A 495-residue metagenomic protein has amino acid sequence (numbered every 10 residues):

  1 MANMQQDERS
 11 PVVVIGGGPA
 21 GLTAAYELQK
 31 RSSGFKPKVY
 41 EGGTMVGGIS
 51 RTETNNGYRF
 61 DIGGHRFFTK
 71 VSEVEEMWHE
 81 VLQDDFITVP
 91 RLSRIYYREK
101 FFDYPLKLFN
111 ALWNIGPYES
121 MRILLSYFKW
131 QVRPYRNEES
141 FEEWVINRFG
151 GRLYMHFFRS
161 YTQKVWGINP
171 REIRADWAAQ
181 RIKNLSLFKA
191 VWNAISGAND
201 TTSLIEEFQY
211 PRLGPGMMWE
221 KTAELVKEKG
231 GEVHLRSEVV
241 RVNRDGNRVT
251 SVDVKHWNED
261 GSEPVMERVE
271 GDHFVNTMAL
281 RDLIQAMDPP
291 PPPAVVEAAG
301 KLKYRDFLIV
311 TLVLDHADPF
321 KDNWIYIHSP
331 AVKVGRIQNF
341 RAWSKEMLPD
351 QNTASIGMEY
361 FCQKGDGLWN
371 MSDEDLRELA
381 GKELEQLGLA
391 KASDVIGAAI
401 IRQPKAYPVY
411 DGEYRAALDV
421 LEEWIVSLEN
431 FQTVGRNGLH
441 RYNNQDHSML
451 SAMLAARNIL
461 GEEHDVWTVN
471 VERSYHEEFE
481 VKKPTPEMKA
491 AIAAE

Functional and structural regions predicted by a protein language model:
M4-A20: Beta1/beta-strand and adjacent pyrophosphate-binding region of the FAD-binding site in flavoprotein oxidoreductases
A20, M45, R281: Conserved Rossmann-like nucleotide-cofactor binding loop
Q29-T54: Glycine-rich FAD pyrophosphate-binding loop
N56-R133: Dinucleotide-binding Rossmann-like beta1-alpha1 core, especially the glycine-rich loop that anchors the ADP
E73-Y104, R148-M155, L225-L235, V240-S251: Feature captures the FAD/FMN-dependent oxidoreductase FAD-binding
G116, M121-V242, T250, W257: Active-site/ligand-binding neighborhood in enzyme catalytic cores
S237-A390, I401, R415, D419 (+2 more regions): Mid-domain catalytic core of redox enzymes that form a hydrophobic substrate pocket/lid adjacent to a catalytic redox
I401-P404, D411-E495: C-terminal lid/capping helical subdomain adjacent to the catalytic/cofactor pocket in oxidative enzymes
